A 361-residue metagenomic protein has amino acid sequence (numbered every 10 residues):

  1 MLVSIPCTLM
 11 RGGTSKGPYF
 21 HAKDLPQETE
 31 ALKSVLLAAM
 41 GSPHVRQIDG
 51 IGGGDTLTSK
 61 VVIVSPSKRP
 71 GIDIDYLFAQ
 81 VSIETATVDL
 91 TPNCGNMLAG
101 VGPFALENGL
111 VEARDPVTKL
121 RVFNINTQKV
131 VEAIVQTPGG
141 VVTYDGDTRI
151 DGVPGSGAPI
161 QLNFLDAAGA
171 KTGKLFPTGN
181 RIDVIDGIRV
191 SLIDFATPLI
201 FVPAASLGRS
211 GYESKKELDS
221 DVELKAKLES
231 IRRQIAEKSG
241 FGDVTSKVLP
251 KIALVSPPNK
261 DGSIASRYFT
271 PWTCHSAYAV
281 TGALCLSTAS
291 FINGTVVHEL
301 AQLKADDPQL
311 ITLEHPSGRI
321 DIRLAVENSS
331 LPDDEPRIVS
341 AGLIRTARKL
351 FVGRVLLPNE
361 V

Functional and structural regions predicted by a protein language model:
M1-V361: A glycine-rich beta-to-alpha transition motif near the start of alpha/beta enzyme domains, typified by
